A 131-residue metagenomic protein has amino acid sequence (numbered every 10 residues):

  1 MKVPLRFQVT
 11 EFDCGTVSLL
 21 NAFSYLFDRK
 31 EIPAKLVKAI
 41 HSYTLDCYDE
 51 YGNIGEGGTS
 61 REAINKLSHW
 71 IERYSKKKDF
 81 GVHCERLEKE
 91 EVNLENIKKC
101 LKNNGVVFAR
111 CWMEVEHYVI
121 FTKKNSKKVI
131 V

Functional and structural regions predicted by a protein language model:
M1-T59: Active-site-adjacent structural segments surrounding the nucleophilic cysteine of cysteine proteases and isopeptidases
S42-V131: Conserved active-site-adjacent core of cysteine acyl-enzyme catalytic domains
